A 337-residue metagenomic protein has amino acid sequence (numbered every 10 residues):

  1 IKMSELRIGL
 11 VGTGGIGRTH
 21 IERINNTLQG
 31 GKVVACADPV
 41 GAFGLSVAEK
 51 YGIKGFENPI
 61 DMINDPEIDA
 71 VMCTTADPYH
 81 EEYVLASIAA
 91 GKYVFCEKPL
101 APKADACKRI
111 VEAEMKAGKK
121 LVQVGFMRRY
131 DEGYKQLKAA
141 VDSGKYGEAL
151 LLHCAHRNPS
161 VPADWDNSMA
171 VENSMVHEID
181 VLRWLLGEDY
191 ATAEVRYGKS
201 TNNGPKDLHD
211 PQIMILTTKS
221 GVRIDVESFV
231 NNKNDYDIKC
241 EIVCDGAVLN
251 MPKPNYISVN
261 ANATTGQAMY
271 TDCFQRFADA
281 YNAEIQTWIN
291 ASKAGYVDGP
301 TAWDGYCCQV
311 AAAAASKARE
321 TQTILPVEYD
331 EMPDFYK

Functional and structural regions predicted by a protein language model:
K2-Y51: N-terminal Rossmann-like dinucleotide-binding module
E5, A70-C73, K108, M115 (+1 more regions): C-terminal helix-rich "cap/oligomerization" subdomain common to oxidoreductases
R7, Y197, N203-D207, K219-E284: NAD(P)-dinucleotide binding in Rossmann-like oxidoreductases
H20, Y51-A113: Beta-loop-alpha module in the N-terminal Rossmann-like domain of NAD(P)-dependent dehydrogenases, especially those
E57, C73, F95-C96, V122-V124 (+2 more regions): Hydrophobic residues in well-ordered beta-strands that form the structural core
P78, A101-V161: A contiguous active-site-proximal alpha/beta segment in oxidoreductase catalytic domains
G91, G118-K119, G144, G221 (+1 more regions): Glycine-centered short loops/turns at secondary-structure junctions
V161-R223, F229-D235, W303: Rossmann-like dinucleotide-binding domain that binds NAD(P)(H)
